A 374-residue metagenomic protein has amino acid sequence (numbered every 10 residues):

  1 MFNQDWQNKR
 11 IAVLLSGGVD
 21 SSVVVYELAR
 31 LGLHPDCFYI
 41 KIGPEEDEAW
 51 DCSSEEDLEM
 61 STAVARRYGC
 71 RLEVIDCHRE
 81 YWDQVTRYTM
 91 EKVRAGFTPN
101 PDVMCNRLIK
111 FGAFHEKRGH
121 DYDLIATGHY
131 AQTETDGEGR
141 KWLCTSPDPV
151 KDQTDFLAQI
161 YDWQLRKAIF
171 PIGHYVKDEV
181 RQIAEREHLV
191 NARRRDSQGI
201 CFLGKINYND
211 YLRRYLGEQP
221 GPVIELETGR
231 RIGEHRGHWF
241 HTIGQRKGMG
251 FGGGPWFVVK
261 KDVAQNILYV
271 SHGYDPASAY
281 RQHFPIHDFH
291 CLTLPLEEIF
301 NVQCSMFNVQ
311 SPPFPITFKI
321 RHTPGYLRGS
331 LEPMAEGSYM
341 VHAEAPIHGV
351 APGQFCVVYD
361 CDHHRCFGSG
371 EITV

Functional and structural regions predicted by a protein language model:
M1-A158, D178, E185, C304: ATP-dependent adenylation/nucleotidyltransferase module used to activate substrates
W6, A126-Q132, W142-V374: AMP-forming adenylation/ATP pyrophosphatase catalytic core
